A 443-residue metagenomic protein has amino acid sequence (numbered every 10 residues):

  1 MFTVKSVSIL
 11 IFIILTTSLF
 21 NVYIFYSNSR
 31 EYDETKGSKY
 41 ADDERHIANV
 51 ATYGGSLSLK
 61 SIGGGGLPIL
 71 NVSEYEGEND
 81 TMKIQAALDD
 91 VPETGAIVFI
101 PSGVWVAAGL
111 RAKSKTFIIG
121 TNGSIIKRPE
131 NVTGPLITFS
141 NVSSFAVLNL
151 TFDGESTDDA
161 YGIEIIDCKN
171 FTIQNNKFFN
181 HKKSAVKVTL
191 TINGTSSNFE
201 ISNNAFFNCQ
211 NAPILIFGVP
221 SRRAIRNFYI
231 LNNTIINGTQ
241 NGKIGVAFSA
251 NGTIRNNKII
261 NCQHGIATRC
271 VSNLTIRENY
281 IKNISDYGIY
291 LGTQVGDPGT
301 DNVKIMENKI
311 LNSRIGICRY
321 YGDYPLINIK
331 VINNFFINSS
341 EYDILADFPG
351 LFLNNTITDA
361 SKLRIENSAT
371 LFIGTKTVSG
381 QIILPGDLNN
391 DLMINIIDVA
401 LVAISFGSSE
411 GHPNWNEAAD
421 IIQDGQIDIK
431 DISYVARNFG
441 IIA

Functional and structural regions predicted by a protein language model:
F2-F99, V104-F117, I125, F139 (+3 more regions): Extracellular "leader-to-stem" segments immediately downstream of a signal peptide or signal-anchor in secreted/lumenal
I24-S27, G380-A443: Cellulosome-associated attachment modules in secreted, modular CAZymes
Q85, D89-D90, W105-I119, I126-N170 (+2 more regions): Extracellular beta-strand-rich solenoid/capping regions of secreted or surface-exposed proteins that bind or remodel
A96, V106-R111, N122, K127-P135 (+11 more regions): Short glycine/acidic-rich loop motifs that flank beta-strands on beta-rich extracellular proteins
A112-T116, S143, C168-N170, S197 (+7 more regions): Short "repeat-start/strand-capping" segments in structured domains, especially the N-termini of parallel beta-helix
S144-N251: Right-handed parallel beta-helix
